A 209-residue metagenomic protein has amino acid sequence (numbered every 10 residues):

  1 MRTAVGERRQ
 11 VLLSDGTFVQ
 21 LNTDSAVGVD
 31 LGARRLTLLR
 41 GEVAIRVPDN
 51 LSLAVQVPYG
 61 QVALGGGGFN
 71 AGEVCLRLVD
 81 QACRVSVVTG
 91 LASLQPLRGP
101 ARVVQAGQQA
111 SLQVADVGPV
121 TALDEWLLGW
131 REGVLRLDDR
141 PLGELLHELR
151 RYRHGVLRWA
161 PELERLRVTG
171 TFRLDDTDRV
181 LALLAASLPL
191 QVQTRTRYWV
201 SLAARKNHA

Functional and structural regions predicted by a protein language model:
A4-V114: Short, small/hydrophobic-biased targeting/export segments
D116-A209: N-terminal export/assembly leaders
